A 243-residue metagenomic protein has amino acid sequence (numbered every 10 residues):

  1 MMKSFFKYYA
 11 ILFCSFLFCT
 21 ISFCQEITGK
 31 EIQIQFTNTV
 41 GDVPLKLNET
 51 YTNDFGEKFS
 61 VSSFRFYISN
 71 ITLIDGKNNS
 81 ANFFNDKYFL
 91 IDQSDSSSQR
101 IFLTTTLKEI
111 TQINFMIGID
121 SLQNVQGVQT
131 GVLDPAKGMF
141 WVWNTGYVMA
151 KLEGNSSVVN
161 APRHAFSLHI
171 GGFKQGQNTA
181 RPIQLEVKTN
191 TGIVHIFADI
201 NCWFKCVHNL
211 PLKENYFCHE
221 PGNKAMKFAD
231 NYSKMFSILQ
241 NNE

Functional and structural regions predicted by a protein language model:
M1-G29: Bacterial Sec-dependent N-terminal signal peptides
Q25-E243: A short, solvent-exposed, low-complexity linear motif enriched for acidic/polar residues with Pro/Gly/Ser/Thr
